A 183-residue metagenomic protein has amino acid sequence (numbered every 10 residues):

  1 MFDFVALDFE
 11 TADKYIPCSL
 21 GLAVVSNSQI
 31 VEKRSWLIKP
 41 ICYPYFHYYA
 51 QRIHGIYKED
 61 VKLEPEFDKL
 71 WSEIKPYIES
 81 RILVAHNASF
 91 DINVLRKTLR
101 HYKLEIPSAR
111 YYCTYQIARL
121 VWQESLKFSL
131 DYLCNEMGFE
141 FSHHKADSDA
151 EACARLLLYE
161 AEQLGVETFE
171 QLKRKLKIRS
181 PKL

Functional and structural regions predicted by a protein language model:
M1-H101, E105-S108, L130-H144: Conserved non-catalytic scaffold segment of RNase H-like nuclease domains
T98-H101, L120, E136, L156-Q163: Active-site catalytic microenvironments for nucleophilic, acid-base chemistry
R110-C113, Q171-K173: Beta-strand segments within the central parallel beta-sheet cores of soluble alpha/beta enzyme folds
Y111-S129: Short alpha-helix plus adjacent loop in nuclease-associated cores
K145-Y159: Acidic, divalent-metal-coordinating active-site segment for phosphoryl/phosphodiester hydrolysis, typified by short
L156-L183: Acidic two-metal-ion nuclease catalytic site recognized across multiple nuclease folds, prominently DnaQ/RNase D-T
